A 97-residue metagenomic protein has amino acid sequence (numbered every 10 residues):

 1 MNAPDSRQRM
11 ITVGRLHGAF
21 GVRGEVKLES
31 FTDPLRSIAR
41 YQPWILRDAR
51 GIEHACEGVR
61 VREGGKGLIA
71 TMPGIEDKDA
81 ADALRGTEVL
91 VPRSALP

Functional and structural regions predicted by a protein language model:
M1-P97: Short Lys/Arg-rich amphipathic alpha-helical segments
